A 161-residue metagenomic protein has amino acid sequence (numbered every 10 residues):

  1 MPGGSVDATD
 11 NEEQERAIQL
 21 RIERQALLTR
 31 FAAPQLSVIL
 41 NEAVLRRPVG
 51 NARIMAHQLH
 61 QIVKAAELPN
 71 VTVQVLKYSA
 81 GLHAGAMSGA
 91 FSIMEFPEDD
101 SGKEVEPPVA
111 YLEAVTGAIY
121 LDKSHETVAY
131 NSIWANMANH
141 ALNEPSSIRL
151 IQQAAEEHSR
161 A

Functional and structural regions predicted by a protein language model:
M1-A161: Hydrophobic protein-protein interaction segments
